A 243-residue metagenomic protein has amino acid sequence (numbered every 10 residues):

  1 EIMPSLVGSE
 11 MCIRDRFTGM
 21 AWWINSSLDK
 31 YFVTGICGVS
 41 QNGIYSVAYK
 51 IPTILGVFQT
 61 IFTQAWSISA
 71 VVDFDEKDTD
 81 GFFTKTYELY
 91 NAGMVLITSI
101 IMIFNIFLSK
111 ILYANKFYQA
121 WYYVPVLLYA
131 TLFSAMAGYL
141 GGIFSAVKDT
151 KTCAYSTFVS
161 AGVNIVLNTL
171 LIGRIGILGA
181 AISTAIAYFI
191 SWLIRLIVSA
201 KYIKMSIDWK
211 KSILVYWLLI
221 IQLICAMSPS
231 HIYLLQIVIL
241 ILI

Functional and structural regions predicted by a protein language model:
E1-G8, I13: Single conserved hydrophobic/aromatic residue that forms the stacking wall/gate of nucleotide- or nucleobase-binding
T18, W22, S26, Y49 (+6 more regions): Short runs within selected transmembrane alpha-helices of multi-pass transporters and secretion channels
D29-Y31, G43-Q59, E88-L89, I165: Alpha-helical transmembrane segments of polytopic membrane transporters and translocases
C37-S40, F74, K148, I175: Membrane-helix interface residues
S40-G43, T84, Y118-W121, T150-K151 (+1 more regions): Residues that define the loop-to-transmembrane-helix transition and helix capping in multi-pass membrane transporters
P52-Y90, G141-A146: Helix-loop junctions and terminal segments of transmembrane helices in multi-pass membrane transport/translocation
T84-S134, I165-T169: Alpha-helical transmembrane segments of multi-pass membrane transport and lipid-handling proteins
S160, W209-I243: Transmembrane alpha-helical segments of multi-pass transport proteins
